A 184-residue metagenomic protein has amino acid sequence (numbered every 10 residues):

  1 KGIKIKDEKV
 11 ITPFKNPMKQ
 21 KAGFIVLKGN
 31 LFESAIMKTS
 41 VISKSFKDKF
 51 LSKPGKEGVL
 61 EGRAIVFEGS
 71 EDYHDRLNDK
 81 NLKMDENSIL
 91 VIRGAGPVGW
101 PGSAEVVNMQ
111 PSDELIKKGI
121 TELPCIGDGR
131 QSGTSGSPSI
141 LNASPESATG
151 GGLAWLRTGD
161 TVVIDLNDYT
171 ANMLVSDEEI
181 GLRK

Functional and structural regions predicted by a protein language model:
K1-E122, I126-S137, N142-E146, G151-K184: Catalytic or ion-coupling anion/metal-binding cores of large enzyme and transporter domains
